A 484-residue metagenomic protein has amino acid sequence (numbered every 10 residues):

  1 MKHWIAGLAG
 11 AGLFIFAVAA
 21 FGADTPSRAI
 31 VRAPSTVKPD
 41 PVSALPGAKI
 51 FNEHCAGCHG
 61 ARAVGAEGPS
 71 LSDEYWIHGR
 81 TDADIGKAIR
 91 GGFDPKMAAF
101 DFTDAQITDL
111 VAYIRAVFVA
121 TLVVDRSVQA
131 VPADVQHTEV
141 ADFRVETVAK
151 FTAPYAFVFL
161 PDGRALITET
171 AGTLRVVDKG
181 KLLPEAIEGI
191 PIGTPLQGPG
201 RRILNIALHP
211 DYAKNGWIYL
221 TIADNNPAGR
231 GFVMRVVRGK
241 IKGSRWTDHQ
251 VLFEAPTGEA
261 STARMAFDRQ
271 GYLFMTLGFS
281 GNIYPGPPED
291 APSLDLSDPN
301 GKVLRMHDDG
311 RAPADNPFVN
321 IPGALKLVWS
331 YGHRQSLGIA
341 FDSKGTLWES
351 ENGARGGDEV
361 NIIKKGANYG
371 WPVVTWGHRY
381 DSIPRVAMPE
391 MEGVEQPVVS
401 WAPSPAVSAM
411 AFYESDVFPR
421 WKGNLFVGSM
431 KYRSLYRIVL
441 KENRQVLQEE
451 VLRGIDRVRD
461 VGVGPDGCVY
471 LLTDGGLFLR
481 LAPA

Functional and structural regions predicted by a protein language model:
A23-I50, L325: Electrostatic cytochrome c docking/interface patches
P26, A33, V37, P41 (+3 more regions): Extracytoplasmic electron-transfer domains, predominantly the class I c-type cytochrome c fold
D40-A61, A83-G91, V148, T152: Sequence/structural segment immediately N-terminal to covalent heme-attachment motifs in c-type and related
S43, F51-G57, R62, E67 (+6 more regions): Short pre-active-site segment immediately N-terminal to redox-active cysteine/selenocysteine motifs in thiol-based
I107, I114-N282, G338-A340, T346-G353 (+2 more regions): Acidic, Gly/Ser/Thr-rich repeat motifs that build Ca2+-stabilized beta-propeller blades
P184-P199, H249-T262, P299, D308-W329 (+1 more regions): Surface-exposed loop and turn segments in beta-propeller and other repeat-based domains that flank or scaffold
V233-G243, A291-D308, I363-K364: Beta-propeller blade signature
H333, R444-P465: Conserved blade-ending motifs and adjacent loop-strand segments that build the rim/top face of beta-propeller domains
